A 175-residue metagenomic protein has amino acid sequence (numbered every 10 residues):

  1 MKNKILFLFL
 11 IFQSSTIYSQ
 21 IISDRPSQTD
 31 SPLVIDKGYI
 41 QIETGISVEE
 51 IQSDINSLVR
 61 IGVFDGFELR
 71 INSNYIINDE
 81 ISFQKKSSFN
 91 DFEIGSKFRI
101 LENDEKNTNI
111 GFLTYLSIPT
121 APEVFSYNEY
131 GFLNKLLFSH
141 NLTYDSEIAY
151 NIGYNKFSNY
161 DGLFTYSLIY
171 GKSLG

Functional and structural regions predicted by a protein language model:
K4-Q13: Sec-dependent N-terminal signal peptides
T16: Nuclease and nuclease-like effector domains acting on nucleic acids or nucleotide cofactors
S19-G175: Transmembrane beta-barrel domains of Gram-negative outer membranes and organellar outer membranes
